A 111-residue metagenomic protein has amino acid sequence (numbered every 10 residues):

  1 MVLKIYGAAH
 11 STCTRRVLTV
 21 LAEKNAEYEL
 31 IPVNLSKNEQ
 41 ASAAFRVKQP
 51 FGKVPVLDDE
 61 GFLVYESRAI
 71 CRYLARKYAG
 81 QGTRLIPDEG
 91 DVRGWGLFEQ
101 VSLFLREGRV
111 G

Functional and structural regions predicted by a protein language model:
M1-G111: GST-like domain detector, emphasizing the conserved glutathione-binding G-site in the N-terminal thioredoxin-like
